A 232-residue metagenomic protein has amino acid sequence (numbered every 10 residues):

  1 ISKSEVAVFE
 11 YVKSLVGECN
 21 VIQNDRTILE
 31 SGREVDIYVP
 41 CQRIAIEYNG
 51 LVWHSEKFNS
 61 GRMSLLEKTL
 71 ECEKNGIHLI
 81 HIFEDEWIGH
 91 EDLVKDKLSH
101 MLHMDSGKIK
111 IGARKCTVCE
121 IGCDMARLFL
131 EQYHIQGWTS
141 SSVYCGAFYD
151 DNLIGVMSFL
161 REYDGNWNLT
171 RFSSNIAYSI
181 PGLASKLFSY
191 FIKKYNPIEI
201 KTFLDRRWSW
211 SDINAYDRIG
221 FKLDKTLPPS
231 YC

Functional and structural regions predicted by a protein language model:
I1-E131, I135-S142, S173, Y178-D212: Nucleic-acid endo/exonuclease domains
I37-V39, C145-F148, F159, C232: Short beta-strand element of the conserved SAM-dependent methyltransferase core
R43-A45, D164, K222: Short, charged/polar surface micro-motifs in flexible loops or helix N-caps
E120, D164-N166, I176, N196 (+1 more regions): Intrinsically disordered, low-complexity, positively biased terminal segments
Q136-A147, L223-T226: Short amphipathic alpha-helical segments with coiled-coil-like heptad repeat character
G146, D151-E162, W167-N168: Conserved beta-strand in the GNAT
D205-S209, I213-C232: Active-site/acyl-donor-binding loops of N-acyltransferases
